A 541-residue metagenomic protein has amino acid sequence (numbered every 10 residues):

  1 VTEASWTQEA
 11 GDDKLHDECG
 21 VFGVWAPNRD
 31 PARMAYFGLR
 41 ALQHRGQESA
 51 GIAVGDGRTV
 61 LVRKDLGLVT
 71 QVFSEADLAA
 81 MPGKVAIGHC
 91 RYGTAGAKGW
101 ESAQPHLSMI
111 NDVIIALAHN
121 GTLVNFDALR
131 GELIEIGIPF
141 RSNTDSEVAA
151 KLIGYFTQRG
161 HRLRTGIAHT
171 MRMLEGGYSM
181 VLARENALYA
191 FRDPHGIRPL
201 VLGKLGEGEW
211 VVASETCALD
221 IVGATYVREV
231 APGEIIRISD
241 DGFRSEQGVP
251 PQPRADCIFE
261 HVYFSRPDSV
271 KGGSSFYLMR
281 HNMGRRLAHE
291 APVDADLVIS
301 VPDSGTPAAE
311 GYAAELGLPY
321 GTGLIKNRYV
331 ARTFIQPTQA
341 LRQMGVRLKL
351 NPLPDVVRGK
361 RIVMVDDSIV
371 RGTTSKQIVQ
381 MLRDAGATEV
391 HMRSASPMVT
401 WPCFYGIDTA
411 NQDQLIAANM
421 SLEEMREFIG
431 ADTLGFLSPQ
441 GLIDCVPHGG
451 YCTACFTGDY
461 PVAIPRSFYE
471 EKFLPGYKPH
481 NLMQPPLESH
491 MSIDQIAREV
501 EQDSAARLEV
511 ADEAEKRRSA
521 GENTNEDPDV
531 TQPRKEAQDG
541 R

Functional and structural regions predicted by a protein language model:
V1-P232, R237-A295, V301, E389 (+2 more regions): Conserved short alpha-helical segments that host acidic/polar catalytic motifs at enzyme active sites
P31, T94-A95, N125, Y189 (+8 more regions): Flexible loop/turn segments at secondary-structure boundaries
I138, R159, P292-D296, A314-G321 (+2 more regions): Secondary-structure transition/capping motifs at alpha-helix termini and the adjoining loop/turn into the next element
S142, E147-A150, Y320-A331, F428-V446: A conserved beta-strand->alpha-helix junction
M171, N186, K204, G208 (+2 more regions): PRPP-dependent phosphoribosyltransferase catalytic core
V298, G305-Y312, L316, Y320 (+2 more regions): Extended, hydrophobic alpha-helical segments in both membrane/secreted and soluble proteins
G317-V363, T373, T400-D408: Short, glycine/charge-rich flexible loops or terminal/linker lids adjacent to PRPP-binding catalytic cores
N351-V365, I369, K472-F473, Y477 (+1 more regions): Mobile, glycine- and charge-enriched loop segments and immediately flanking short secondary-structure elements within
